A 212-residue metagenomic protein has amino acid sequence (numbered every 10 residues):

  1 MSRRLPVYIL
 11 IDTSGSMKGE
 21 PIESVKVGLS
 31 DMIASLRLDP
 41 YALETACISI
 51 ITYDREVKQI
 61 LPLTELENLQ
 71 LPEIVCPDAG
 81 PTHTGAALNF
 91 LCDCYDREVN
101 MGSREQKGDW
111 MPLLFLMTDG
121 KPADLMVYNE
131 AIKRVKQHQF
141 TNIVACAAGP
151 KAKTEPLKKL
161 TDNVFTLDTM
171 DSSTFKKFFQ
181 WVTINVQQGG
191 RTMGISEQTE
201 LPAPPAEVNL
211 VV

Functional and structural regions predicted by a protein language model:
M1-R3, E67-N68: Acidic/polar low-complexity segments with low predicted structural confidence
S2-L61, L113-M117, A148: Von Willebrand factor
R4-L5, M111, Q139-N142, T161-N163: Short glycine-/polar-rich loops that comprise or flank the Walker A/P-loop and associated switch/sensor motifs
L29-R37, N89-N100, N129-I132: Short, well-ordered amphipathic alpha-helices
E44-V75, T154-L160: Short beta-strand-loop
E56, P150-L201, P205-E207: Von Willebrand factor A/integrin I-like adhesion domains
K58, L69-W110, N142-P156, L167-K177 (+1 more regions): Von Willebrand factor
G102, G120-K159: VWA/integrin I-like adhesion module and closely mimicked acidic/polar interface patches used
